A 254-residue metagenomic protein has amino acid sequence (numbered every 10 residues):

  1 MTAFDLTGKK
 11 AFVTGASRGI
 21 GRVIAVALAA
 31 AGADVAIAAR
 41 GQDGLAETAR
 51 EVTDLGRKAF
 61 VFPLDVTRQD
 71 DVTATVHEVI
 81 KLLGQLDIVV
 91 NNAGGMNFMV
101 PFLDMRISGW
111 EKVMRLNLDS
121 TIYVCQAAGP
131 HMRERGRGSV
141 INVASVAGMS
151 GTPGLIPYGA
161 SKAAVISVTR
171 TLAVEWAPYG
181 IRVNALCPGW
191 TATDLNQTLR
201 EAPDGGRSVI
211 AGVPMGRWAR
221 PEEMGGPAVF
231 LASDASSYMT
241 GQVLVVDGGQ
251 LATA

Functional and structural regions predicted by a protein language model:
T2, M96-M99, S150, A228-V229 (+1 more regions): Short C-terminal tail/terminal secondary-structure segment of NAD(P)H-dependent dehydrogenase/reductase domains
S17-R18: Conserved glycine-rich cofactor-binding loop
P63-T75, I107, E222: The beta1-alpha1 cofactor-binding region of Rossmann-like NAD(H)/NADP(H)-dependent oxidoreductases
V100-F102, R106-M114, V209: Substrate-binding pocket helix/loop in short-chain dehydrogenase/reductase
C125, S161, T169: Active-site helix of classical SDR
P130, V174-P178, S237: Alpha-helical segment proximal to the catalytic Tyr-Lys
S145: Residue(s) in the substrate-gating loop at a strand-loop-helix junction that position the organic substrate next
